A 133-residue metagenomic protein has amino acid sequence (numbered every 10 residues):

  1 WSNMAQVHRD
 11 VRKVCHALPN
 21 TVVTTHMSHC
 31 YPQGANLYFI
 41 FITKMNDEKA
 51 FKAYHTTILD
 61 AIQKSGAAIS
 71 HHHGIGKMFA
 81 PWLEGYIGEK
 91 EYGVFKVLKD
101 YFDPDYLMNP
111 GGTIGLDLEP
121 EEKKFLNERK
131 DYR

Functional and structural regions predicted by a protein language model:
W1-R133: Conserved glycine-rich FAD pyrophosphate-binding loop
